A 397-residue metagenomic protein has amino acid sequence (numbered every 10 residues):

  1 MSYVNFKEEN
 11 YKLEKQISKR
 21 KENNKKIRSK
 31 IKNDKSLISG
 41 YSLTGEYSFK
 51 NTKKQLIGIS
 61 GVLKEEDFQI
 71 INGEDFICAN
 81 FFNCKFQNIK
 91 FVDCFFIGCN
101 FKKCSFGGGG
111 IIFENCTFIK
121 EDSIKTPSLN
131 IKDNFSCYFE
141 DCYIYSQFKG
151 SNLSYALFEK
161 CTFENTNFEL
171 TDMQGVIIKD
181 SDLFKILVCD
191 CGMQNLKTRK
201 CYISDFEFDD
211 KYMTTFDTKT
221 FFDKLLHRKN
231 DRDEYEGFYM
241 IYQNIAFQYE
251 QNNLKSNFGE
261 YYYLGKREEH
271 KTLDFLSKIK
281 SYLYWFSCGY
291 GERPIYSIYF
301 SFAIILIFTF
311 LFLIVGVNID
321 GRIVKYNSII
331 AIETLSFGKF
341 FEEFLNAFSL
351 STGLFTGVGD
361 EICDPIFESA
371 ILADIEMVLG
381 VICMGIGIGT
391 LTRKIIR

Functional and structural regions predicted by a protein language model:
M1-N23, I27: Long cytosolic C-terminal regulatory regions of eukaryotic multi-pass membrane proteins
K7, N33-Y249, L254-N257: Tandem repeat scaffolds
Y212-T220, H270-Y282, L335-N346, I366: Coil-to-alpha-helix initiation sites in intrinsically disordered, low-complexity, charged segments
Q251-L273: Extended, hydrophilic extramembrane loops/domains of integral membrane proteins
F275-V317, I375-V378: Transmembrane alpha-helical segments and their cytosolic interface motifs in multi-pass membrane proteins
Y284-G291, G321-L379: Pore-loop/selectivity-filter region of tetrameric P-loop cation channels
F302-A303, C363-R397: Generic detector of multi-pass transmembrane helix bundles and their immediately adjacent loops in polytopic membrane
I304-A331, G389-I395: Juxtamembrane "helix exit" motif at the C-terminal ends of alpha-helical transmembrane segments in multi-pass membrane
